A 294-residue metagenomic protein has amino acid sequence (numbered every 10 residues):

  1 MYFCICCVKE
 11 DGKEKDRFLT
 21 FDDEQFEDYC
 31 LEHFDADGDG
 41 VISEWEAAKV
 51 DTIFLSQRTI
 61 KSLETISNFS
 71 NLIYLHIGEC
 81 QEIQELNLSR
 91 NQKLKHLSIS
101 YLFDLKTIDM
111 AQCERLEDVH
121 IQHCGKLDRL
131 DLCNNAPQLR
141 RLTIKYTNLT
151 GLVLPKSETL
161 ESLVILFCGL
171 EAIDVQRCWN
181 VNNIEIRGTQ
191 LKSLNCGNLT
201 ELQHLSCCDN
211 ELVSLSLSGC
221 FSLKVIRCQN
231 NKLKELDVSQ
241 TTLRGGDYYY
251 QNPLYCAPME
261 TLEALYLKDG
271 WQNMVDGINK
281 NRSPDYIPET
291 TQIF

Functional and structural regions predicted by a protein language model:
C4-Y74, Q112-E114, P137, K156-E158 (+3 more regions): N-terminal capping/linker segments that flank leucine-rich repeat
C7, Y101, H123, K145-L149 (+5 more regions): Serine/threonine-rich, low-complexity intrinsically disordered segments
D39-W45, K61-N68, Q84-S89, K106-A111 (+8 more regions): Short, T/G/N/S-enriched strand-turn elements that build extracellular solenoid repeat scaffolds
V50, L72, I83, L94 (+17 more regions): Conserved hydrophobic position(s) of the canonical leucine-rich repeat
D51-I53, L75, L86, L97 (+15 more regions): Conserved hydrophobic beta-strand positions in leucine-rich repeat
F54-Y101: Leucine-rich repeat
S56, G78-E79, S89, S100-Y101 (+16 more regions): Per-repeat beta-strand-to-loop junction in leucine-rich repeat
